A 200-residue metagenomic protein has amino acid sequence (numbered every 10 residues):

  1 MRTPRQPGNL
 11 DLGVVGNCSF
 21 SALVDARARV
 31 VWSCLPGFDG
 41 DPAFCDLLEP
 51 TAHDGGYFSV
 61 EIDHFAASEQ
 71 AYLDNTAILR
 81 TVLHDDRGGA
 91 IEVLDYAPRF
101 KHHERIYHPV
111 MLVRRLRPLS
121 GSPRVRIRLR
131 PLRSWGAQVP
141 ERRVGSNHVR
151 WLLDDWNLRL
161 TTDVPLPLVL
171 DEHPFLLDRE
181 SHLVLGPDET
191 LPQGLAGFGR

Functional and structural regions predicted by a protein language model:
R2-R200: Beta-sandwich/jelly-roll carbohydrate-recognition scaffolds of carbohydrate-active enzymes
